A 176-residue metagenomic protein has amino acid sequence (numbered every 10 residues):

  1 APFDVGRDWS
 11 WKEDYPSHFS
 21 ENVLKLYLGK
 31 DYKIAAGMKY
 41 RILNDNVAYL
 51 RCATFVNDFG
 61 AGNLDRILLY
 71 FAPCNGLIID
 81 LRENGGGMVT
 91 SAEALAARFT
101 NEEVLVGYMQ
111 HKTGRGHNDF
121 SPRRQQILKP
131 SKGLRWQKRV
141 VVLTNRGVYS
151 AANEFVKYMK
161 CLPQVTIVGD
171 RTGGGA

Functional and structural regions predicted by a protein language model:
A1-L77, L81-Q110, D119-Q125, R139 (+1 more regions): Flexible, low-complexity junctional segments that flank or bridge functional domains
A53, E83, R146-G147, R171: Residue-level signal for short, function-critical loop segments
R66-Y70, Q125-K132, K157-K160: Mature extracellular/periplasmic domains of secretome proteins
V106-M109, T166-D170: Acidic/polar loop patches that form or flank catalytic/metal-binding clefts of enzymes that bind anionic ligands
Q137-K138, P163: Short glycine-/polar-rich loops that comprise or flank the Walker A/P-loop and associated switch/sensor motifs
K160-C161, I167-A176: C-terminal soluble interaction/assembly domains
